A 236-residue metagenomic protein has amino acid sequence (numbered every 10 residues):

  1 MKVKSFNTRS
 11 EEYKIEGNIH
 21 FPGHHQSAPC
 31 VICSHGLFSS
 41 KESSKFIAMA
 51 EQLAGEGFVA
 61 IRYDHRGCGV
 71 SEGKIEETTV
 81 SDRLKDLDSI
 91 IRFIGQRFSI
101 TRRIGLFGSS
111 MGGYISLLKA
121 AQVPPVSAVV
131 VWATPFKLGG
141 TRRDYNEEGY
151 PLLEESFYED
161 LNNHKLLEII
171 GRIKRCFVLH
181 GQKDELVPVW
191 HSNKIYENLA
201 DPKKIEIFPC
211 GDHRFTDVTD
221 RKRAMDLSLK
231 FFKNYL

Functional and structural regions predicted by a protein language model:
M1-H25: N-terminal cap/lid segment of alpha/beta-hydrolase-fold proteins
F38-A50, H65, W190: The serine-hydrolase catalytic nucleophile loop
A50-E72: Conserved alpha/beta-hydrolase
E77-F98: Alpha/beta-hydrolase active-site loop
L118-Y158: Hydrolase active-site cap/lid region
R172-I173, V178-H180, D184: Short beta-strand/loop motif that positions the catalytic acidic residue of the alpha/beta-hydrolase fold
K183-V187, R214: Acidic catalytic loop of the alpha/beta-hydrolase fold
G211-A224: Catalytic histidine-centered segment of alpha/beta-hydrolase-like enzymes
